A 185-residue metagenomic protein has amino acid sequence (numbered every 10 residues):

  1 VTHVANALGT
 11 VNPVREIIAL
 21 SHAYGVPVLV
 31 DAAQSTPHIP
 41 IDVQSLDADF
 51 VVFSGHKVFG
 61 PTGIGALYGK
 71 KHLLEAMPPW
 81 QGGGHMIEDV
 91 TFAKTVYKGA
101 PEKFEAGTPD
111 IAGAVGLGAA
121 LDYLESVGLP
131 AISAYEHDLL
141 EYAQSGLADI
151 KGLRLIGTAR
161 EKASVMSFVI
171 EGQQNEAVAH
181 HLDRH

Functional and structural regions predicted by a protein language model:
V1-H185: Pyridoxal 5′-phosphate
